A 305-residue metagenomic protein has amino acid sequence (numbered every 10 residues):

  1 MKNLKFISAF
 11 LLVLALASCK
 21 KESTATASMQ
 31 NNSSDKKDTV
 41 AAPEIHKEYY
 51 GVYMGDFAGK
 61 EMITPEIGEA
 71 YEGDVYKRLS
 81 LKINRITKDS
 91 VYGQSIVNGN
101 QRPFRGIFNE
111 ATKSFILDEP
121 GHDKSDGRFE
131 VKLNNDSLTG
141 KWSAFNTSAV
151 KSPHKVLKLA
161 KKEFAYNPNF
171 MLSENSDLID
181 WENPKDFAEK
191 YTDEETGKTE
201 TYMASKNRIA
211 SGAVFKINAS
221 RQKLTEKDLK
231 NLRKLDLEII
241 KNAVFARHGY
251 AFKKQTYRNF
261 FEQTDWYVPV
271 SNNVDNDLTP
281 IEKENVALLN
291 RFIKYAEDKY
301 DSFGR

Functional and structural regions predicted by a protein language model:
M1-I7: Bacterial N-terminal signal peptides that target proteins for export
A15-S18: C-terminal motif of bacterial Sec signal peptides marking the signal peptidase cleavage site
A25-A27, D35-S80, S90-N98, F104-T192: Beta-sheet ligand-binding and adhesion/scaffold domains
F57, K241-V244, H248, I293-A296: Sec/Tat-exported extracytoplasmic proteins
E66, K77, K185, E189-S211 (+1 more regions): Surface-exposed intrinsically disordered loops and tails
V214-E226, V268-N272: Acidic/histidine-rich, surface-exposed loop or edge segments in extracytoplasmic proteins
D228-V270: Amphipathic alpha-helical packing elements
F252, N259-R305: Compact alpha-helical subdomains of small soluble proteins
